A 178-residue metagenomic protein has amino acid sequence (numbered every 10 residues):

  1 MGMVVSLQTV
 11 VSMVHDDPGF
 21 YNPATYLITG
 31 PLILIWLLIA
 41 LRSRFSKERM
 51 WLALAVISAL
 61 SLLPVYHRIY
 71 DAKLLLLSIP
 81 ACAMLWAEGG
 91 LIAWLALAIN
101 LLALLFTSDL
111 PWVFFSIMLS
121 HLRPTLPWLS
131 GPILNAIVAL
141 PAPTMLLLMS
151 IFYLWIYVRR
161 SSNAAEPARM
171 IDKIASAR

Functional and structural regions predicted by a protein language model:
M1-L52, S58-I69, S130-I133, I137 (+1 more regions): Primarily membrane-embedded glycan-assembly and transfer machineries that use lipid-linked glycans
V14, I33, S43, L77 (+4 more regions): Residue-level detector of solvent-exposed, low-hydrophobicity positions
L27-I35, V56-L60, L75, I99-L105 (+1 more regions): Lipid-exposed faces of alpha-helical membrane segments in multi-pass integral membrane proteins
T29, S78, I92-A93: Residue-level signal for alpha-helical context at structural boundaries
W36-A40, L63, C82-W86, Y153-Y157: Hydrophobic membrane-targeting alpha-helices
R68-L85: Hydrophobic/aromatic-rich transmembrane helices and adjacent perimembrane loops
W86-R178: Aromatic-enriched
